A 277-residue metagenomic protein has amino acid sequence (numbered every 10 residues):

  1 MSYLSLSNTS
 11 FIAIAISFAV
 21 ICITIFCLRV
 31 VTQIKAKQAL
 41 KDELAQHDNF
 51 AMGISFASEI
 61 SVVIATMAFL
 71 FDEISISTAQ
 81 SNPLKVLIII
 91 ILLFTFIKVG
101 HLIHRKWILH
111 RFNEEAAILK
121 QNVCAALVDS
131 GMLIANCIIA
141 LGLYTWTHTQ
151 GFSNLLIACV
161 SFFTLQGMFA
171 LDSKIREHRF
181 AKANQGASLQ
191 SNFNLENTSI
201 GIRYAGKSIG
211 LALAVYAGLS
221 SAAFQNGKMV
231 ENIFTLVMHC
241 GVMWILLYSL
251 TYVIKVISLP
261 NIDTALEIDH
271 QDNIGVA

Functional and structural regions predicted by a protein language model:
L6-I23, T78-I97, Q150-A170, E231-L247: Alpha-helical transmembrane segments
I21-I34, Q38, L93-R105: Central hydrophobic cores of alpha-helical transmembrane segments in multi-pass inner-membrane proteins across all
F26-H47, I108, R179-N184: Membrane-interface helix-loop junction between the first two transmembrane segments
L40-S55, N113-V128, G186-R203, T264-A277: Membrane-interface segments at loop-to-transmembrane junctions
S55-A65, L92-I97, A126-G142, V160-S173 (+3 more regions): Alpha-helical transmembrane segments of multi-pass integral membrane proteins
S61-K85, N136-A158, S208-T235: Alpha-helical transmembrane segments and their membrane-interface junctions in multi-pass membrane proteins
A79-I88, H104-D129, T145-L156, L189: Membrane-interface helix-loop-helix junctions at boundaries between adjacent transmembrane segments
I89-A116, T164-Q190, V237-L266: Alpha-helical transmembrane segments and their immediate juxtamembrane interface regions
